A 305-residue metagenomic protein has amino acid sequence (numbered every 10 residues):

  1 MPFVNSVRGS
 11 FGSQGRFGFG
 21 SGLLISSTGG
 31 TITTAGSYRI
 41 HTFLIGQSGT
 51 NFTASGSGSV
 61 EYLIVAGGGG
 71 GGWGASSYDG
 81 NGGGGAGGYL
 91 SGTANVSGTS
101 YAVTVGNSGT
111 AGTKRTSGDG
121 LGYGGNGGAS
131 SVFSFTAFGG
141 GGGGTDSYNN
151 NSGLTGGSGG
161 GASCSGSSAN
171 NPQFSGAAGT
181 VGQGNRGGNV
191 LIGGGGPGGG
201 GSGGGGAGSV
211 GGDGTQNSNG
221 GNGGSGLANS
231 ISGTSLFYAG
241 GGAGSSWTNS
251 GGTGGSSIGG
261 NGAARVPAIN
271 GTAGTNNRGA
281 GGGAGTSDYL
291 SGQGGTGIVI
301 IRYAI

Functional and structural regions predicted by a protein language model:
P2-I305: Low-complexity, glycine/proline-biased repetitive segments and flexible coils/loops
